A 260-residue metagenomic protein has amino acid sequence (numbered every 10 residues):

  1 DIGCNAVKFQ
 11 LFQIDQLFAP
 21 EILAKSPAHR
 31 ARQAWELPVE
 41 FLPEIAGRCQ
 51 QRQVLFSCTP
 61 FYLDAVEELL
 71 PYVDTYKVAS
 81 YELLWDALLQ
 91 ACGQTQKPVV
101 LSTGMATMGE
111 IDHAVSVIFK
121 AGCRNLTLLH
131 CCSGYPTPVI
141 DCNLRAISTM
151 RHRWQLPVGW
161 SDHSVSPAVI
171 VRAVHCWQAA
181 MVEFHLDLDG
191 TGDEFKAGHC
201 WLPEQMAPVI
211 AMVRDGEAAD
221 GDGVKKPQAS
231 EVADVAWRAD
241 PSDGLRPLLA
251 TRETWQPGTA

Functional and structural regions predicted by a protein language model:
D1-A260: Catalytic cores and adjacent flexible loops of soluble metabolic enzymes that perform enolate/carbanion chemistry on
